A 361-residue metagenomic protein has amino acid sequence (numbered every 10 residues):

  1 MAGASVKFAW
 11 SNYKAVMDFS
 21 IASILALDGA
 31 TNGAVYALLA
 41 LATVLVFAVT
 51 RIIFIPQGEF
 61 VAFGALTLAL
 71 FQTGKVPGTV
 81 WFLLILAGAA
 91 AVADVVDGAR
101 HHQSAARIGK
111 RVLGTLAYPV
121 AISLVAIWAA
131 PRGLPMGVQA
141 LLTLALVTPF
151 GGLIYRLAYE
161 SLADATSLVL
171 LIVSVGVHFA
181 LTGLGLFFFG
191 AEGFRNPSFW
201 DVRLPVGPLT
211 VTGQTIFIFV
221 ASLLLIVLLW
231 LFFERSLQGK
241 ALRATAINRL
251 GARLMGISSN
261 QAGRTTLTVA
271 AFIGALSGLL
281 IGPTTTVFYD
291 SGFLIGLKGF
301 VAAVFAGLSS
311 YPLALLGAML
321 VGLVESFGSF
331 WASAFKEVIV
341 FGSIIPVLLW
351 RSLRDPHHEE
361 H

Functional and structural regions predicted by a protein language model:
M1-A40, F47-A48, I53, T67 (+4 more regions): Membrane-interfacial amphipathic/re-entrant helices at transmembrane-helix boundaries
M1-N12, I21, A87-V125, L250-L254 (+2 more regions): Cytosolic-side transmembrane-helix boundaries in multi-pass membrane proteins
V16-G29, V35, V211, T215 (+3 more regions): Inter-helical junctions in multi-pass inner-membrane proteins, predominant in energy-converting antiporter-like
T43-A65, G78, Q103-L116, D164-L170 (+6 more regions): Short, non-helical or kinked segments that cap or interrupt transmembrane helices
G58-F63, K110-P119, L142-L144, Y155 (+3 more regions): Pore- or pathway-lining transmembrane helices of multi-pass membrane proteins that form conduits for solutes/ions
T79-I172, V177, L316-V321, S352: Alpha-helical transmembrane segments within multi-pass membrane transporters and channels
P135, T143, L157, S161-R235 (+5 more regions): Transmembrane helix-bundle core of multi-pass membrane transporters and related energy-transducing complexes
T210-F288, Y311-L316: Helix-loop-helix "hairpin" substructures at the membrane interface of multi-pass membrane proteins
